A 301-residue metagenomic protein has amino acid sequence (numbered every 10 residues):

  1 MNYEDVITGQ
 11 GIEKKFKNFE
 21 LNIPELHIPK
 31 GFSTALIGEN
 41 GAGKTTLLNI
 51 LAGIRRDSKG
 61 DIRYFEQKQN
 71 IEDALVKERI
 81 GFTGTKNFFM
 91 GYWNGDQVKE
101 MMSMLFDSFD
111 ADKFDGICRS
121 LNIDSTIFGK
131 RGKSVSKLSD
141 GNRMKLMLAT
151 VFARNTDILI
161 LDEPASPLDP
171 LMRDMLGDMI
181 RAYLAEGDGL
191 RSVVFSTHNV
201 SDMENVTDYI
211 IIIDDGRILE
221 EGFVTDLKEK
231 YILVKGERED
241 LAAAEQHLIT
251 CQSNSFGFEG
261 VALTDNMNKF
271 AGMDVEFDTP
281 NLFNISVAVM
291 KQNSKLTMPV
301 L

Functional and structural regions predicted by a protein language model:
M1-E25, K30-F32, D73: A short, flexible loop at the N-terminus of ABC-type nucleotide-binding domains that lies
I37-E39: The feature captures the beta-strand-to-loop junction immediately N-terminal to the Walker
A52: Helix-to-loop junction immediately C-terminal to a conserved catalytic motif
G60-I71, L75-V76: Conserved ABC transporter NBD signature motif
G84-L146: ABC-family P-loop ATPase nucleotide-binding domains
L159-E163: Catalytic Walker B motif of ABC-type/P-loop ATPase nucleotide-binding domains
I249-L301: C-terminal coupling/interaction segments
